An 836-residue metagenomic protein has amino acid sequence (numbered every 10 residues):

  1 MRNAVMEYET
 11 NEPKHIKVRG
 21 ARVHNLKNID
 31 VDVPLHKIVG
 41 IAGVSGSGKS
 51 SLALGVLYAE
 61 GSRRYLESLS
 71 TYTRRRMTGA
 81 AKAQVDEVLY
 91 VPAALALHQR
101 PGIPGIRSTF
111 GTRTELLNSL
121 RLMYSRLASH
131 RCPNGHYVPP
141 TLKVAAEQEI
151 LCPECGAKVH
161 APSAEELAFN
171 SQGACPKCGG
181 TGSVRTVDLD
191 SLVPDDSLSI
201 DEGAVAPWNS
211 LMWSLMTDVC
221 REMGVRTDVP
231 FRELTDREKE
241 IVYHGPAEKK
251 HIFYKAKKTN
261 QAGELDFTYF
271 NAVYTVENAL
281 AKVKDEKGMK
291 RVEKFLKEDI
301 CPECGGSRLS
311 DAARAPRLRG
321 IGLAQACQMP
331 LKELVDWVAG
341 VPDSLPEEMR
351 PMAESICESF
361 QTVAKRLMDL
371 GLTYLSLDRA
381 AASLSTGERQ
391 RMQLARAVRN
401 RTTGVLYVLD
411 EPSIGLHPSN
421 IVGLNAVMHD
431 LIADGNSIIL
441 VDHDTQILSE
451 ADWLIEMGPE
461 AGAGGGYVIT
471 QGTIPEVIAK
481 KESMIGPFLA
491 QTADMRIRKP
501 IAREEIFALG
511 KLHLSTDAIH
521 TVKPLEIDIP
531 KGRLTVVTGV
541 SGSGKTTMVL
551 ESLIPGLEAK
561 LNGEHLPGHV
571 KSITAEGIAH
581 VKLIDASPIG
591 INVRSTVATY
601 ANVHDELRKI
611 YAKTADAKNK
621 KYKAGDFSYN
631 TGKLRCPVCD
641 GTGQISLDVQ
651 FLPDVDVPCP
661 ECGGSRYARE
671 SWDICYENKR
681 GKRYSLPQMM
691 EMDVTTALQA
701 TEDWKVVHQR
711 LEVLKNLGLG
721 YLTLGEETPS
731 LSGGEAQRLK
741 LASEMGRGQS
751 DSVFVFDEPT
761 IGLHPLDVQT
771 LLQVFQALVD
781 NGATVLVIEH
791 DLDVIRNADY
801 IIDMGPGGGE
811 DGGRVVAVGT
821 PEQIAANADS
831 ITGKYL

Functional and structural regions predicted by a protein language model:
M1-L836: Conserved phosphate-binding elements of NTP-dependent enzyme cores
